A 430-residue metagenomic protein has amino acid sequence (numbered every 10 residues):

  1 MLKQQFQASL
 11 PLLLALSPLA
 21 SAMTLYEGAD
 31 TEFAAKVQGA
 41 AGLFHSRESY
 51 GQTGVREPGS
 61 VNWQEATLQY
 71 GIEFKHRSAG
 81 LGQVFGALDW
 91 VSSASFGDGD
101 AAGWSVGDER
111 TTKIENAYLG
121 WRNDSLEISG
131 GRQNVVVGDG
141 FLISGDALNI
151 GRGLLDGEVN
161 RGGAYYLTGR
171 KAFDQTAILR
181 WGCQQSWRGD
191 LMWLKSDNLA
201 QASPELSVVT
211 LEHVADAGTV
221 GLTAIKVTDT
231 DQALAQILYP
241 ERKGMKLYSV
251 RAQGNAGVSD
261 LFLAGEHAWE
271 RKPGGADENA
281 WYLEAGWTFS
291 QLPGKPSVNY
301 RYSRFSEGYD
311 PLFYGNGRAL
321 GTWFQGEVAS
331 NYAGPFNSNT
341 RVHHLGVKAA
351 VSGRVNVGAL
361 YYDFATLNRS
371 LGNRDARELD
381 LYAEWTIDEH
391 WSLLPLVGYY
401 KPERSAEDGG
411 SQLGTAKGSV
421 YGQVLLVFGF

Functional and structural regions predicted by a protein language model:
M1-G28: Cleavable N-terminal export/targeting peptides
S21-G131, V135, A177-Q184, G254-G257 (+7 more regions): Beta-barrel outer-membrane channel/assembly domains of diderm bacteria
S46-R56, G97-W104, R110, G140-A147 (+8 more regions): Outer-membrane beta-barrel translocator domains and adjoining extracellular loop/strand segments of Gram-negative
A66-N198, S203-L222, Y282, W287-N316: Outer membrane beta-barrel
T111, K171, S203, K243-L247 (+3 more regions): Short secondary-structure boundary/capping elements
R161-G162, R188-D197, V220-T228, L261-R271 (+3 more regions): Transmembrane beta-strand segments that form the barrel wall of outer-membrane beta-barrel proteins
S207-L292: Surface-exposed beta-loop-beta
A235-I237, A264-A268, A276-G358, D408-G410: Extracellular/periplasmic loop regions
